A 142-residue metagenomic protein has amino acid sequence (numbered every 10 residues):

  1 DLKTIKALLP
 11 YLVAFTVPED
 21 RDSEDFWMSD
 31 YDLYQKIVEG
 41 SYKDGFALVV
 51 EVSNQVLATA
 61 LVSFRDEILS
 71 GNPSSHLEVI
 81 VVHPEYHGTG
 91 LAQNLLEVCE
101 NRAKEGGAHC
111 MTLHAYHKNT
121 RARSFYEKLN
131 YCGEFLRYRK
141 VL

Functional and structural regions predicted by a protein language model:
D1-A7: A short beta-loop-alpha structural element at the N-terminal edge of CoA-dependent acyl/N-acetyltransferase catalytic
V13-K36: Conserved GNAT-fold acetyl-CoA-binding loop/helix
K36-V49, H76: A short helix-loop-beta-strand connector motif used in the catalytic cores of GNAT acetyltransferases and, in some
V49, Q55-F64, H76, V81: Conserved beta-strand in the GNAT
G71-P84, L136-R139: Conserved acetyl-CoA binding element of GNAT-fold acetyltransferases
V79-V82, G88-N101, S124, K128: Conserved acetyl-CoA-binding loop-helix of GNAT-fold acetyltransferases
Q93, H109, H117-F135, K140: Conserved active-site alpha-helix within GNAT-family acetyltransferase domains
L96, A103-H114: Conserved GNAT acetyl-CoA-binding A-motif
